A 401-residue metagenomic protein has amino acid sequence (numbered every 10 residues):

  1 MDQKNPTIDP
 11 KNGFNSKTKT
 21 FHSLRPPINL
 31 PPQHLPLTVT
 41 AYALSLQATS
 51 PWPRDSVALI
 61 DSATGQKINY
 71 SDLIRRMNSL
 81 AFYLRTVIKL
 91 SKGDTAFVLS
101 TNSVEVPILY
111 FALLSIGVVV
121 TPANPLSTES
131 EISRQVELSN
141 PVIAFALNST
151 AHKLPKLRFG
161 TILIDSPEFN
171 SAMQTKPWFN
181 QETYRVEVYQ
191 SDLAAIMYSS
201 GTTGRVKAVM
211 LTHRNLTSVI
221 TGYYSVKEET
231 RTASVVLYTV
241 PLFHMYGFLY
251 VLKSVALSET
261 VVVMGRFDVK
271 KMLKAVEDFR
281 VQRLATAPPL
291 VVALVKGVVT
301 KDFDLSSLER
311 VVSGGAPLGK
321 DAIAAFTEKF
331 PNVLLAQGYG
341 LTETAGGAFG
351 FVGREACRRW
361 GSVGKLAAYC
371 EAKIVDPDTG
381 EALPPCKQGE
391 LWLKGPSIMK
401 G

Functional and structural regions predicted by a protein language model:
M1-V87, K92, I116: N-lobe entry segment of adenylate-forming
R54-V57, K176-Y198, G204-R205, E228-V235: Conserved pre-ATP/AMP-binding loop-to-beta segment of ANL
S62, Q66-K67, Y83-S127: Conserved AMP-binding/adenylate-forming
K67-D72, R185-E187, A194-T221: Conserved AMP-binding A3 loop
I74-F82, Q190, V209-R231, T239-F243 (+1 more regions): Conserved structural elements of the adenylate-forming
S149-S191, R205: ANL superfamily adenylate-forming
T217-V235, F243-R283, G297: Conserved AMP-binding/adenylation subdomain of ANL enzymes
A256, V281-A285, V295-R358, E371: Gly/Ser/Thr-rich phosphate-binding loop
